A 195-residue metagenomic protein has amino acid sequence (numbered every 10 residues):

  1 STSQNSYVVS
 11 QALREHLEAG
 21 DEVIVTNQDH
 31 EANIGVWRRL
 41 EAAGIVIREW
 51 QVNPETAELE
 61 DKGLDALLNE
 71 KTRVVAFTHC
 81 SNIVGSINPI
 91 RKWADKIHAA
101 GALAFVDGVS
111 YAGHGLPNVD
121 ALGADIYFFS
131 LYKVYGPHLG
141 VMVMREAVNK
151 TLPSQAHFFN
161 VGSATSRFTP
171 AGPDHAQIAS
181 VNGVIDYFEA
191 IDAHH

Functional and structural regions predicted by a protein language model:
S1-H195: Pyridoxal 5′-phosphate
